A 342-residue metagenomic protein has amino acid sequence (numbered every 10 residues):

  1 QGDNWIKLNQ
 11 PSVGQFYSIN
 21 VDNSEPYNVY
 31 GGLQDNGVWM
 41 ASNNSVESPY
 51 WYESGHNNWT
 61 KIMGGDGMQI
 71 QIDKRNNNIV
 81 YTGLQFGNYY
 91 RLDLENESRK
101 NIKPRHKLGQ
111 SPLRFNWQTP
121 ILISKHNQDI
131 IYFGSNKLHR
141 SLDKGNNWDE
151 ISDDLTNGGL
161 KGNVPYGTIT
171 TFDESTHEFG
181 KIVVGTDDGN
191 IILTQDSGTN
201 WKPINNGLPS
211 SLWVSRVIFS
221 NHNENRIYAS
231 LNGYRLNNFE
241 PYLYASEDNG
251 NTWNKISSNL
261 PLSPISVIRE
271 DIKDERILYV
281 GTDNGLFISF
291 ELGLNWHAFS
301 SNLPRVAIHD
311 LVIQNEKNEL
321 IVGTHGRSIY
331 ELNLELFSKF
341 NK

Functional and structural regions predicted by a protein language model:
Q1-N341: Beta-propeller blade termini and top-face loops
